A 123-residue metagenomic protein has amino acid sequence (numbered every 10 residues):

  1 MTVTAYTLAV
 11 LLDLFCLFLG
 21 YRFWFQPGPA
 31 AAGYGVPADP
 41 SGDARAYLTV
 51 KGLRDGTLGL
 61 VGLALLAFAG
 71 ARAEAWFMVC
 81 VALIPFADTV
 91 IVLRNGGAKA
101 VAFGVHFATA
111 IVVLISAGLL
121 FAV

Functional and structural regions predicted by a protein language model:
M1-D13, E74-M78: Interfacial segments of alpha-helical transmembrane regions
L8-A31: N-terminal signal-anchor/start-transfer transmembrane helix
F18, G42-L66, C80-L83, A87: Core segments of alpha-helical transmembrane spans in multipass integral membrane proteins
F25-A44: Cytosolic, membrane-interface loops and tails of multi-pass inner-membrane proteins
G42, G104-L120: Small-residue-rich segments of transmembrane alpha-helices in multi-pass membrane proteins, especially helix faces
D55, G62, V113-V123: Hydrophobic alpha-helical transmembrane segments in multi-pass integral membrane proteins
G62-V79, L93-G96: Juxtamembrane helix-break-helix junctions at the cytosolic face of small multi-pass alpha-helical membrane proteins
F68, A87-F103, F121-V123: Membrane-helix boundary connector in multi-pass membrane proteins
